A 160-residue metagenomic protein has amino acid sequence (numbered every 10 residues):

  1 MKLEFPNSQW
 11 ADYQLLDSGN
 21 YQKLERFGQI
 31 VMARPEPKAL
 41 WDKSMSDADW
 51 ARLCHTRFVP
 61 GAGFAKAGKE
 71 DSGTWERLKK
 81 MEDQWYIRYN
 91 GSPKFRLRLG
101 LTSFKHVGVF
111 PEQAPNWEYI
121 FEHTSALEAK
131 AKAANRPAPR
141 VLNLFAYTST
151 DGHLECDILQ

Functional and structural regions predicted by a protein language model:
M1-Q14: Short, Gly/Pro- and small/polar-rich lid/capping loops
K2-E4, G19, L142: Generic hydrophobic-segment detector
P6, M45-S46, A129-K130: Alpha-helix boundary/interfacial micro-motifs
A11-E25, M32-P111, E118: Non-catalytic substrate-recognition/targeting regions of SAM-dependent transferases
F27-G28, L144: Single, functionally critical "micro-switch" positions that shape active/binding sites and transmembrane helices
P115-N116, E122: Helix-loop module immediately N-terminal to the HCX5R catalytic loop in PTP-like cysteine phosphatase domains
E122-Q160: Conserved SAM/SAH cofactor-binding pocket of Class I
